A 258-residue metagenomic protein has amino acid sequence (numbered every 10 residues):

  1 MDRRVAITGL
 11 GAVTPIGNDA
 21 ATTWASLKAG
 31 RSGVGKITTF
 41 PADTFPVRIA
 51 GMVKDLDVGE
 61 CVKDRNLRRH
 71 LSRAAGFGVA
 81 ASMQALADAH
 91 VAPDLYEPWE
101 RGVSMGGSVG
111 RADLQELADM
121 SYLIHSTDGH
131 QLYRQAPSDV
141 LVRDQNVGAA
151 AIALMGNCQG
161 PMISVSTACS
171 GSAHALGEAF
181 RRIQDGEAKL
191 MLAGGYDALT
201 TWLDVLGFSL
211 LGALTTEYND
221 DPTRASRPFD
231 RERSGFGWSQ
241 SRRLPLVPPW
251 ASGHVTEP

Functional and structural regions predicted by a protein language model:
M1-L67, A89, W250-P258: ACP-dependent fatty acid/polyketide chain-elongation machinery
D2, N18, A29-V34, A87-W99 (+1 more regions): Acyl-thioester C-C bond-transforming condensing/cleaving domain
A6, G78, G102-G106: Short, conserved beta-strand segments within well-ordered enzyme catalytic domains that often line or immediately flank
I7, S104, R242-L246: Short beta-strand scaffold segments in enzyme catalytic cores
T8-L10, M105-G107, G194: Glycine-rich beta-strand-to-loop/alpha-helix junction loops that act as flexible
D19-T22, S26, A74-A81, G171 (+1 more regions): Generic hydrophobic secondary-structure packing signal
T39-V91, D144-Q159: A glycine- and small-residue-enriched flexible loop/hinge segment at structural boundaries
